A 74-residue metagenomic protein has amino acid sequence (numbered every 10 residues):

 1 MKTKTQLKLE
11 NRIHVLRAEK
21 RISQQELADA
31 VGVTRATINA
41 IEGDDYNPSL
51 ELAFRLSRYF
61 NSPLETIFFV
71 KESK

Functional and structural regions predicted by a protein language model:
M1-E19: A short, Lys/Arg-rich alpha-helix, primarily the initiator
M1-K4, F68-K74: Short, charged recognition helix plus adjacent turn of helix-turn-helix-like nucleic-acid-binding domains
A18, D29, R58: Alpha-helical residues within the helix-turn-helix
A18, G32, G43, E72: Residue-level detection of the helix-turn-helix DNA-binding "recognition helix"
R21-A40: Short alpha-helical DNA-recognition segment
E51-T66: DNA major-groove recognition helix of helix-turn-helix/homeodomain DNA-binding modules
